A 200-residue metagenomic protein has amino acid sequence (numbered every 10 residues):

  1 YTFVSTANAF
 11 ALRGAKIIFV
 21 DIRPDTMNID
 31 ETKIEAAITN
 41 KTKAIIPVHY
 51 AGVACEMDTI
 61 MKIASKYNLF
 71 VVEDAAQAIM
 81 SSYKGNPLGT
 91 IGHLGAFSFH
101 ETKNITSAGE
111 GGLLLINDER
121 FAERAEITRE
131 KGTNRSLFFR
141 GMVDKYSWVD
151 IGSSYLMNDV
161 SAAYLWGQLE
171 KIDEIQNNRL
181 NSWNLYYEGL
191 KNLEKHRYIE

Functional and structural regions predicted by a protein language model:
Y1, A15, I22, A76-Q77 (+3 more regions): Histidine-centered beta-alpha loop that forms part of the nucleotide-sugar donor binding/catalytic region in diverse
Y1-E31: Substrate-binding/gating loop at the entrance of the active-site cleft, primarily in PLP-dependent aminotransferase-like
N8-A11, K66, F97, L114 (+2 more regions): Charged/polar positions on well-ordered alpha helices
D21, T32, A36, A44-V48 (+4 more regions): PLP-dependent aminotransferase class I/II
D25-S107, L113-R120: Active-site phosphate-binding strand-loop segment of PLP-dependent enzymes
